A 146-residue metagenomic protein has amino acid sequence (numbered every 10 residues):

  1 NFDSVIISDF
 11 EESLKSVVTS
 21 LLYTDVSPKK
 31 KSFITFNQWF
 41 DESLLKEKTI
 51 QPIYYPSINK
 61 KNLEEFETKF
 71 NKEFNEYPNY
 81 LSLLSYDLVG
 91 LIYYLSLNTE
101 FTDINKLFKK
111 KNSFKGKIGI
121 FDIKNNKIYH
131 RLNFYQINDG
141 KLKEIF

Functional and structural regions predicted by a protein language model:
N1-F146: Extracytosolic ligand-binding ectodomains
